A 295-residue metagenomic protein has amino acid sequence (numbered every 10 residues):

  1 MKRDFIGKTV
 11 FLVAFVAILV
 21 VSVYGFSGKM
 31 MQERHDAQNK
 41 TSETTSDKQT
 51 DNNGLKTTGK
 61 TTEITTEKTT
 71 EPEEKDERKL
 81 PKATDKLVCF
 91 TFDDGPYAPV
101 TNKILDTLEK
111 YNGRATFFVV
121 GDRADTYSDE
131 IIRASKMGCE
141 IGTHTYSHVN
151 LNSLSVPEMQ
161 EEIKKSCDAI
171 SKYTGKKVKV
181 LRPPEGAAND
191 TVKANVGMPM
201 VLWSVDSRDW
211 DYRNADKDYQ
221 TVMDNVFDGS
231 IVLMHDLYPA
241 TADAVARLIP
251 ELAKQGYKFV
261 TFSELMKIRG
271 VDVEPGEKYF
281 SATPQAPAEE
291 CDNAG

Functional and structural regions predicted by a protein language model:
M1-F15: N-terminal Sec-pathway targeting helices
K8-L12, Y24, D292: Secreted/luminal cysteine- and crosslink-motif detector
V16-K29: Hydrophobic alpha-helical membrane-insertion segments, chiefly the h-region of N-terminal signal peptides
G28-D85: N-terminal, intrinsically disordered, polar/charged segments of Gram-positive cell-envelope systems that serve as
E71-L154, E158-K165, A169, K177: Active-site beta->alpha N-cap acidic-glycine motif
K103, D125-T126, K136, V149-K258 (+1 more regions): Catalytic domains of cell-wall/extracellular-matrix polysaccharide-remodeling enzymes, centered on de-N-acetylation
G270-G295: Short, basic/aromatic-enriched C-terminal tail that caps enzymatic domains
